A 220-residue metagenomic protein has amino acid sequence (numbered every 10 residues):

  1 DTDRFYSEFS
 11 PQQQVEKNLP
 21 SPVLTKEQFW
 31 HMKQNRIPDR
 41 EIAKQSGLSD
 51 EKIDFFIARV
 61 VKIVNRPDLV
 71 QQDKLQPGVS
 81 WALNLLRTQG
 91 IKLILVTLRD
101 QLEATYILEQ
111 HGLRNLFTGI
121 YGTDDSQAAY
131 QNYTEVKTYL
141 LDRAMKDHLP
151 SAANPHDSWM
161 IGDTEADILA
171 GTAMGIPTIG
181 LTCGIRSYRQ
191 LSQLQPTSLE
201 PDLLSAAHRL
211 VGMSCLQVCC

Functional and structural regions predicted by a protein language model:
D1-P77, N84-R87: N-terminal helical cap/lid subdomain that shapes the substrate entry/recognition surface in HAD-like hydrolases
F5, W81, L102-E103, A166 (+2 more regions): Short alpha-helical
L48, I91, P150, I176: Short glycine/serine/threonine/alanine-rich loop segments
L69-K74, L98, N132, P177-I179: Short, flexible loop segments at the rims of nucleotide/cofactor-binding pockets, characterized by
K74, I94, Q101-W159, E165 (+2 more regions): Substrate-recognition "cap/lid" segment bordering the active-site pocket of phosphatases
T97, M160-L199: Acidic, Mg2+-coordinating phosphoryl-transfer loop and its flanking beta/alpha structural elements, shared across
G112-D124, Q190-L210: Structural recognition of alpha->loop->beta junctions
H208-C219: Short amphipathic alpha-helix with an adjacent loop that forms part of the alpha/beta core around
